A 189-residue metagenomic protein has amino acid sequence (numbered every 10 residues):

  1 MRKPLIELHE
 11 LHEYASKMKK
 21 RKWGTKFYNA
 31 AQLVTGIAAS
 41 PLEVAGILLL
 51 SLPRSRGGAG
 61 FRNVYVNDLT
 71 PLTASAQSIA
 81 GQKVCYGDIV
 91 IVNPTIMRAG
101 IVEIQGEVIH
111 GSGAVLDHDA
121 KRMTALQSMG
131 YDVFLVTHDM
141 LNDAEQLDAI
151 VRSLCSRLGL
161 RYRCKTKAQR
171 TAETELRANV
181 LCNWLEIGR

Functional and structural regions predicted by a protein language model:
R2-R189: Surface segments flanking catalytic/ligand-binding clefts of nucleic-acid enzymes
